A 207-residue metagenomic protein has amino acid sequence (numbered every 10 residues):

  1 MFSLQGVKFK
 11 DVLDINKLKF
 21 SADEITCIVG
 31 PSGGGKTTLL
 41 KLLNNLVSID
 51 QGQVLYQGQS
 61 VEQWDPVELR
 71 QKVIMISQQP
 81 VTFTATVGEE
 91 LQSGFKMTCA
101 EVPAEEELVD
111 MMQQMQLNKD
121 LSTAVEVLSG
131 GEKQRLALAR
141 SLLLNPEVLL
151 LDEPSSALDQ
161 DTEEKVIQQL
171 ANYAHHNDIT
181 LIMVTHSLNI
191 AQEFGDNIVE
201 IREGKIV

Functional and structural regions predicted by a protein language model:
N44: Helix-to-loop junction immediately C-terminal to a conserved catalytic motif
G52-S60, L69: Conserved ABC transporter NBD signature motif
P80-E89: Conserved catalytic motifs of ABC-family nucleotide-binding domains
P103-D120: Conserved ABC ATPase "signature" region
A124-L128, E132: Conserved ABC ATPase signature
L149-E153: Catalytic Walker B motif of ABC-type/P-loop ATPase nucleotide-binding domains
Q160-T162: Helix N-cap at the start of a conserved alpha-helix in ABC-type nucleotide-binding domains
